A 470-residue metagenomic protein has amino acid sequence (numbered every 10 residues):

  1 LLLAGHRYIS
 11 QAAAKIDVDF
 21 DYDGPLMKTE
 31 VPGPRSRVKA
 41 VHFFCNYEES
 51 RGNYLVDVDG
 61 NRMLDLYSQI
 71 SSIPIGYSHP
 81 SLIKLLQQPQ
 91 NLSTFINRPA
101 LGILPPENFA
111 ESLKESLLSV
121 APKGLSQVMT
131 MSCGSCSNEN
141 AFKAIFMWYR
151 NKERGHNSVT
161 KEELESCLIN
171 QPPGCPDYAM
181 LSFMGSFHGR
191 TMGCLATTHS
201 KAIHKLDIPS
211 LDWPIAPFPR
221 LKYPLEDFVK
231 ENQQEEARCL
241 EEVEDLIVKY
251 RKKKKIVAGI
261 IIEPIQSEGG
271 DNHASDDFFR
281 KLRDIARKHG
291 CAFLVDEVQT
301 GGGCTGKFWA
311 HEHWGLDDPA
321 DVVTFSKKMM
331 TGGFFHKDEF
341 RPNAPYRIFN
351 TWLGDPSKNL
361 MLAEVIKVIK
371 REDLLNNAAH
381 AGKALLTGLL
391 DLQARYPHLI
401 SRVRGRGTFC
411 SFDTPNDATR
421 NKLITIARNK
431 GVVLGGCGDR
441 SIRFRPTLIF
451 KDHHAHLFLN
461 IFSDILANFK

Functional and structural regions predicted by a protein language model:
G5-K470: Conserved N-terminal phosphate-binding loop of PLP-dependent enzymes in the Aspartate aminotransferase
